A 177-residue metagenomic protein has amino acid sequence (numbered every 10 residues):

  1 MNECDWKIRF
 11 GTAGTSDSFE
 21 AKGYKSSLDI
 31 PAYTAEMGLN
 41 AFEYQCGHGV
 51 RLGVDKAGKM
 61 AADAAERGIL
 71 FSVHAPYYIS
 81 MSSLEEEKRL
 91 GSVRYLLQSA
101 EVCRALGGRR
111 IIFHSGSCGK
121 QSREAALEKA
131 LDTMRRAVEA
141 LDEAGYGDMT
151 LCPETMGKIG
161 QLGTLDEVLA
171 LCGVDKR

Functional and structural regions predicted by a protein language model:
M1-Q98: N-terminal pre-domain/capping segments
A65-E66, S82-R177: Active-site acidic/histidine proton-transfer and metal-coordination neighborhood in alpha/beta enzyme cores
